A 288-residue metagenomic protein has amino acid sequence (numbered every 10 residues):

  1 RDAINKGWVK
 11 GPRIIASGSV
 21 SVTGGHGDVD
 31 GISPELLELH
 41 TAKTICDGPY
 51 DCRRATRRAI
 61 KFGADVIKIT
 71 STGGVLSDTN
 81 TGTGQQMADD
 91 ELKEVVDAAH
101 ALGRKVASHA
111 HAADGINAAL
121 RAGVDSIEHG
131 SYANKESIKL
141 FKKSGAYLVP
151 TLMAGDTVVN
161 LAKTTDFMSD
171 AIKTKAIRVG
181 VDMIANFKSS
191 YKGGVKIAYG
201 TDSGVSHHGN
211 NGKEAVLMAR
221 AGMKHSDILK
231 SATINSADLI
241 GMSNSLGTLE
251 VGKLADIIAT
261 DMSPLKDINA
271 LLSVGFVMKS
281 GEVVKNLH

Functional and structural regions predicted by a protein language model:
R1-R104, S137-K139, S144-T157, L161-T165 (+1 more regions): Divalent-metal coordination cores built from histidine and acidic residues
I14, G63, I67, A99 (+10 more regions): Divalent metal-coordination and catalytic microenvironments
G18, S71, S108-A112, H129-S131 (+2 more regions): A cross-domain feature marking catalytic cores of carbohydrate-active enzymes and several ubiquitous metabolic/repair
H26-D28, S77-T79, I116-A122, A154-F167 (+4 more regions): Histidine/acidic-residue-rich catalytic or RNA/ligand-binding cores of hydrolases and nuclease-related proteins
A101, K105, D170-A171, R178-P264: His/Asp/Glu-enriched, well-ordered alpha-helical/loop segment that forms or immediately abuts the divalent-metal
N117-S137, L217-I228: Structural recognition of alpha->loop->beta junctions
R121-S126, K142-L148, D166-M168, G194-K196 (+1 more regions): Glycine-enriched alpha-helix->loop->beta-strand junction motifs that scaffold or abut catalytic
